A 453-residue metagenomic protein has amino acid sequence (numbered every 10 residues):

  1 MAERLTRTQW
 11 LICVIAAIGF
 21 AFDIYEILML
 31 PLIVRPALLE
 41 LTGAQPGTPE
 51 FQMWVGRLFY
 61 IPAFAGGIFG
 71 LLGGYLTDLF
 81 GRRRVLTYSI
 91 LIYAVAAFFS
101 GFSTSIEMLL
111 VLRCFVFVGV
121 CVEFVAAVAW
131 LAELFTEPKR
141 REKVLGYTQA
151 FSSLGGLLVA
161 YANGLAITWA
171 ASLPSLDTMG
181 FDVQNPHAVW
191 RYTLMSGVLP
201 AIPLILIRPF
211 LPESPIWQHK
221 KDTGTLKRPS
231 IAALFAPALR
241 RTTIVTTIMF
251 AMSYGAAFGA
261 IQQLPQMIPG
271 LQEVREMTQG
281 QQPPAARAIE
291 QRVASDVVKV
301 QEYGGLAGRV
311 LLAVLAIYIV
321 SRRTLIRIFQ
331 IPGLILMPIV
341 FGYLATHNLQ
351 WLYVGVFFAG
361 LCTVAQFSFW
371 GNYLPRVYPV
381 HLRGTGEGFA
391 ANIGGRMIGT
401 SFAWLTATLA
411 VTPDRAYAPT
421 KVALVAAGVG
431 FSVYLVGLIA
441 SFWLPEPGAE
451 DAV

Functional and structural regions predicted by a protein language model:
M1-V453: Transmembrane-helix signature of 12-pass secondary carriers
